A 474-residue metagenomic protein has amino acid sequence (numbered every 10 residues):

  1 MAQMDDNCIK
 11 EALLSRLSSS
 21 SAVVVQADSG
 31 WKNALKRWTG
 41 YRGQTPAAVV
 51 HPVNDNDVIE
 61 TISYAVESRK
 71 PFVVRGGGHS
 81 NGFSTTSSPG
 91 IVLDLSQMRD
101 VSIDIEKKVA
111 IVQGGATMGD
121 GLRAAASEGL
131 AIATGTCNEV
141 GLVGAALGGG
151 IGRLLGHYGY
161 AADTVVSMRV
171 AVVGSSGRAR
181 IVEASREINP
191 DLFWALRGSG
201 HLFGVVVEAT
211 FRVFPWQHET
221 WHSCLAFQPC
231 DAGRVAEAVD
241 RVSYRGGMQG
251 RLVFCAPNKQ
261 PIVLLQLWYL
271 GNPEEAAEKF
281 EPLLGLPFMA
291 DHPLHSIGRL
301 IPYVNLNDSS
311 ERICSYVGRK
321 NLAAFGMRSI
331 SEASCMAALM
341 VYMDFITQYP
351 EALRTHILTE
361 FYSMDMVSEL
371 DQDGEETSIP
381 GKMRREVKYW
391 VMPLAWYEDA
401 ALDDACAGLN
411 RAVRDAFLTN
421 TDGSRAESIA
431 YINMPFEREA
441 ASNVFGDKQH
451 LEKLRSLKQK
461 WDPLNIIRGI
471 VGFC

Functional and structural regions predicted by a protein language model:
M1-C474: Soluble FAD-dependent oxygen oxidases
